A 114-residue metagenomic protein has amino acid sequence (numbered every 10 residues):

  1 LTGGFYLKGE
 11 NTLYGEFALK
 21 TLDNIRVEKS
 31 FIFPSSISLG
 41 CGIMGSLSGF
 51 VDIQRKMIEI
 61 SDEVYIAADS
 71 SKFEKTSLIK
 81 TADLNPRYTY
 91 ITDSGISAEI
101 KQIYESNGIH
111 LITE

Functional and structural regions predicted by a protein language model:
L1-E114: Conserved phosphate- and dinucleotide-binding cores of soluble alpha/beta proteins, encompassing both enzyme active
